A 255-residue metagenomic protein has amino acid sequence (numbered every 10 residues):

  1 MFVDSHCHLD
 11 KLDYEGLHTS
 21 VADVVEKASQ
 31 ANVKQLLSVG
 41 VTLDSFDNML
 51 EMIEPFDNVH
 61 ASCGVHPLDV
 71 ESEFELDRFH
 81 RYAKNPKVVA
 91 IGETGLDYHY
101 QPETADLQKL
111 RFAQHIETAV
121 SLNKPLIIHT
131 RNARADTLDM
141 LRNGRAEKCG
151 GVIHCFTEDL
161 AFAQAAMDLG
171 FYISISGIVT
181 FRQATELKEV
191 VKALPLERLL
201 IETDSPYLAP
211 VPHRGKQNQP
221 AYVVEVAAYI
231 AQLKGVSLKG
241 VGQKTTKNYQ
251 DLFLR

Functional and structural regions predicted by a protein language model:
M1-R255: Mid-domain alpha/beta scaffold segments of enzyme catalytic cores
